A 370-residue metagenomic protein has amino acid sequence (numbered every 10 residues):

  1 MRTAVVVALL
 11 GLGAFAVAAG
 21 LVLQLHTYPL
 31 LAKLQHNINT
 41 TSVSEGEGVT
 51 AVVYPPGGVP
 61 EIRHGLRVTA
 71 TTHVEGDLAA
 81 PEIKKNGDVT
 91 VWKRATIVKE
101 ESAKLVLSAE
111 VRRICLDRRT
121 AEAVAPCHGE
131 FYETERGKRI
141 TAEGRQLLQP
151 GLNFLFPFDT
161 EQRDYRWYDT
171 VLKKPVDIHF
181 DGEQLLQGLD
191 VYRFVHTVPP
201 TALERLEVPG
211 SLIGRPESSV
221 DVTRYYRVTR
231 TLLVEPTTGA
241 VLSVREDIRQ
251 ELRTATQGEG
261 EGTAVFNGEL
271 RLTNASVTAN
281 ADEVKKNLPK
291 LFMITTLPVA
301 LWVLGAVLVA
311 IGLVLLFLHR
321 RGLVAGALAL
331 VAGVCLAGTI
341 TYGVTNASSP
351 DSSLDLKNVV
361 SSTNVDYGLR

Functional and structural regions predicted by a protein language model:
R2-A8, K290-A347: Juxtamembrane interface at the cytosolic side of transmembrane helices
R2-T134, T341-P350: Solvent-exposed N-terminal domain segments of exported/luminal and surface proteins
V7-L10, A14, R145, G182 (+1 more regions): N-terminal hydrophobic or amphipathic segments with adjacent small-residue motifs that include Sec signal peptides
E122-D177: A surface/extracellular/periplasmic glyco- and lipid-processing/surface-interacting theme
C127-A142, D190-H196, T201, G260: N-terminal short leaders/motifs
N153-A255: Membrane-proximal low-complexity regions enriched in glycine and acidic/polar residues
G214-L315: Membrane-proximal extracellular "stem/stalk" segments of glycoproteins immediately N-terminal to a transmembrane helix
T278-A279, P350-R370: N-terminal low-complexity, Pro/Thr-rich disordered segments that flank secretion/membrane-targeting signals
